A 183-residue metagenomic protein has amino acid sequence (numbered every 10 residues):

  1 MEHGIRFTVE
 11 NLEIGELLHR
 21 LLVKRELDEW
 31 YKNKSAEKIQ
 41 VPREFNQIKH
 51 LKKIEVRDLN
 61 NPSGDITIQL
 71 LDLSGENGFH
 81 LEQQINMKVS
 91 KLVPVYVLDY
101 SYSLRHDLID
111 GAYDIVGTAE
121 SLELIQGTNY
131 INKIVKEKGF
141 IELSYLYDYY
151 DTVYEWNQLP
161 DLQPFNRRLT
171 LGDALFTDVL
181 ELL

Functional and structural regions predicted by a protein language model:
M1-K138, E142, L146-Y147: Extended, charge-biased low-complexity segments that typically form long amphipathic alpha-helices/coiled-coils
K133-L183: Acidic, proline/glycine-rich low-complexity IDRs
